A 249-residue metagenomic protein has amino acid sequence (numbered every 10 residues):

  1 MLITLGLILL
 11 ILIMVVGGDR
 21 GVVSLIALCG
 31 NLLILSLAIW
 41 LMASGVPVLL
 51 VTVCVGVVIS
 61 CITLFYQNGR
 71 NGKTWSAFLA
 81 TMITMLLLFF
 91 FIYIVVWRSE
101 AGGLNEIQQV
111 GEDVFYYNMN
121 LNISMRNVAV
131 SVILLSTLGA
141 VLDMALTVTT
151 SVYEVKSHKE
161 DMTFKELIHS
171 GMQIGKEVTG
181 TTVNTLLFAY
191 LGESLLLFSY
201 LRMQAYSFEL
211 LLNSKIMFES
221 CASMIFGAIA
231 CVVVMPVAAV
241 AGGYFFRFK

Functional and structural regions predicted by a protein language model:
M1-I107: N-terminal transmembrane hairpin
M42, S99-I123, S199-C221: Membrane-interfacial helix-loop-helix connectors in multipass membrane proteins
N71, K156-K165: Juxtamembrane helix-boundary/capping and inter-helix hinge elements in multi-pass membrane proteins
A80-T81, I123, S131, L135 (+1 more regions): Pore-lining and gate-forming transmembrane alpha-helices of multi-pass membrane transport proteins
M85, F89, Y93, E177-L197 (+1 more regions): Hydrophobic alpha-helical transmembrane segments in multi-pass membrane proteins
L86, A140-V141, V178-V183, S220-P236: Hydrophobic transmembrane alpha-helical segments of multi-pass transport and channel proteins
G139-V155: Short helical (or helix-break) motifs at transmembrane helix termini and adjacent helical loops in multi-pass membrane
F164-T179: Helix-loop junctions and hydrophobic alpha-helical segments within the transmembrane domains of large membrane
